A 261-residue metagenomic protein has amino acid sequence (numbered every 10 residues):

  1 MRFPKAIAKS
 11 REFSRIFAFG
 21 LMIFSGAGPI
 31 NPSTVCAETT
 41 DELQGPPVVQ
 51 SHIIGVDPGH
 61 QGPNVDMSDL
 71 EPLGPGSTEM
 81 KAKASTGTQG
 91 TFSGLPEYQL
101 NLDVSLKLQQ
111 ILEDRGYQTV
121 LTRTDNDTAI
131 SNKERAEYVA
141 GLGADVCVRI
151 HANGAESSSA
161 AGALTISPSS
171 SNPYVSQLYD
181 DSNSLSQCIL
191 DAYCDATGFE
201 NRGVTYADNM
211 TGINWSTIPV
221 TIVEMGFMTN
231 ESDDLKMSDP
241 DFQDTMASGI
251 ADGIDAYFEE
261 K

Functional and structural regions predicted by a protein language model:
M1-K261: Catalytic-site microenvironment of enzymes that process N-acetyl-hexosamine-containing cell-wall polysaccharides
